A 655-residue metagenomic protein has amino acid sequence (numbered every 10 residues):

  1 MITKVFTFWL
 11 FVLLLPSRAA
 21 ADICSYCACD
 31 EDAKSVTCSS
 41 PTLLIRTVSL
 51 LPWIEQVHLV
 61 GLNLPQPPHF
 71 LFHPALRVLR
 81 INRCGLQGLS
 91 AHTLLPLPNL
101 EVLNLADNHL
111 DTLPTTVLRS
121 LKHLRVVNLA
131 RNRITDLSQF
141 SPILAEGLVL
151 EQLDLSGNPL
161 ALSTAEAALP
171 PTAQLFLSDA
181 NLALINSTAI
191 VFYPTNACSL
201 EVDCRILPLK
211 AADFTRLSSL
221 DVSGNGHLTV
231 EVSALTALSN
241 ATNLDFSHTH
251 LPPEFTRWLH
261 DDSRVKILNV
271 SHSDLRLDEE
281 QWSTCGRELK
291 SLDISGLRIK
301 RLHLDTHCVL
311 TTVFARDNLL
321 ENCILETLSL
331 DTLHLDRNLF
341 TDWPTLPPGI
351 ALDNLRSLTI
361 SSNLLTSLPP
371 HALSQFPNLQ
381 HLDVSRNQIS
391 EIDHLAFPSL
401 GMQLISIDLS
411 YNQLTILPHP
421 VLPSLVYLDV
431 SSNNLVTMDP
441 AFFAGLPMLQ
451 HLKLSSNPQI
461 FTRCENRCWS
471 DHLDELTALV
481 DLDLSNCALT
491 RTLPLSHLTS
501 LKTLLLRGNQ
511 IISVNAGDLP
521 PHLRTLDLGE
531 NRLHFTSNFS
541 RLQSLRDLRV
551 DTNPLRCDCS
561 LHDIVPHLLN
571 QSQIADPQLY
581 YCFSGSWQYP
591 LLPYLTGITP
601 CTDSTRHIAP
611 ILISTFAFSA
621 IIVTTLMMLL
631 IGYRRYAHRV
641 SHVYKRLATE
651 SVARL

Functional and structural regions predicted by a protein language model:
I2-L655: Extracellular leucine-rich repeat
